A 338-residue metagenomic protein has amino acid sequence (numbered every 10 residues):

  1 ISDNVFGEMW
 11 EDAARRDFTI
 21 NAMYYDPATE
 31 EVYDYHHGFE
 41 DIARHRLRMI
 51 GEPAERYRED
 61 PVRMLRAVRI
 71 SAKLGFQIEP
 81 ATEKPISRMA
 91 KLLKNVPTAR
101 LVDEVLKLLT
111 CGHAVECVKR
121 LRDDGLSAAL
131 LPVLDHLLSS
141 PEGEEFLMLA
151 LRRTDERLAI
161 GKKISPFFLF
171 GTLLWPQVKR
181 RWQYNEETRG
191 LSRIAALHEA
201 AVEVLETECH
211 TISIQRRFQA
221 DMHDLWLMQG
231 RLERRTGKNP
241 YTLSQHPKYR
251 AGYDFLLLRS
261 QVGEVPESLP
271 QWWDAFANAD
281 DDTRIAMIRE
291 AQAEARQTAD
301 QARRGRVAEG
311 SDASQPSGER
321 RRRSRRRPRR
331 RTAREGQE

Functional and structural regions predicted by a protein language model:
I1-E338: Catalytic cores of the polymerase beta-like nucleotidyltransferase superfamily and closely associated nucleotide
